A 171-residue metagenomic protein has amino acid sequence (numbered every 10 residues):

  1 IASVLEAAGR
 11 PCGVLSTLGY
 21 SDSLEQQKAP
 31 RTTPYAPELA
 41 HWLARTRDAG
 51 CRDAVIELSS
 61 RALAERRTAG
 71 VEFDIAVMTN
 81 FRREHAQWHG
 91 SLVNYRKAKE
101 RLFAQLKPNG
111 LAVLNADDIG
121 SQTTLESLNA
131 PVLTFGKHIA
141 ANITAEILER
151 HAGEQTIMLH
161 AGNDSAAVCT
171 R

Functional and structural regions predicted by a protein language model:
I1-Q27: Walker A (P-loop) phosphate-binding motif
C12-S16, A54-L58, V113-L114, T134: General beta-strand structural signal in soluble alpha/beta enzymes
E25-A36, E84-V93: Flexible beta-alpha connector loops of hexameric P-loop NTPases
Q27-S59: Conserved nucleotide-sensing/catalytic segment adjacent to the nucleotide-binding pocket in NTP-handling enzymes
A49-R52, A64, E72-R171: Acidic, Mg2+-coordinating active-site environments of NTP-dependent enzymes
